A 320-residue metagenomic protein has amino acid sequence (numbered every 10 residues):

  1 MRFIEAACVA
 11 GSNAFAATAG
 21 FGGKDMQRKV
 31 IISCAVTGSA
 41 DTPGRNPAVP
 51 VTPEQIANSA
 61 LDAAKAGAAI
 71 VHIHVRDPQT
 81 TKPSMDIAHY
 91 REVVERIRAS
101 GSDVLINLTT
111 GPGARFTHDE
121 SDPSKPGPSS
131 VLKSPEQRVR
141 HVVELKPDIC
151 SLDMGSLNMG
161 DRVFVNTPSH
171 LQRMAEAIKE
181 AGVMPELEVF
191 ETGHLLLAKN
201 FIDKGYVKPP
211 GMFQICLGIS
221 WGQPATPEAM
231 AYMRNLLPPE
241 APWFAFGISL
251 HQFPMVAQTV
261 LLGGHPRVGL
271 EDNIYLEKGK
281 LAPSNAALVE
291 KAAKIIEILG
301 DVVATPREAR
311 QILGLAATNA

Functional and structural regions predicted by a protein language model:
M26-A48, G113, H118-E120, S151-N158: N-terminal small/glycine-rich loop or linker at the start of catalytic domains across soluble metabolic enzymes
C34, P53, A57-N58, A68-T80 (+1 more regions): Histidine-centered catalytic micro-motifs
I56, A63, H74, C150 (+3 more regions): Conserved, mostly hydrophobic/aromatic
I70-Y90, M159, C216-L217, Y275-E277: Glycine-rich, proline-tolerant flexible connector loops at the mouths of alpha/beta enzymes
K82-L108, M174-I178, M233-P239, L288-K294: Alpha-helix-loop-beta-strand connector modules within alpha/beta enzyme cores
Y90-V94, R98-F164: Active-site beta->alpha loop and helix N-cap motifs at the rims of alpha/beta catalytic domains
I149-E271, A282: Catalytic alpha/beta core domains of metabolic enzymes, predominantly
K278-E297: C-terminal helical cap(s) of enzyme catalytic domains, especially alpha/beta-barrels
